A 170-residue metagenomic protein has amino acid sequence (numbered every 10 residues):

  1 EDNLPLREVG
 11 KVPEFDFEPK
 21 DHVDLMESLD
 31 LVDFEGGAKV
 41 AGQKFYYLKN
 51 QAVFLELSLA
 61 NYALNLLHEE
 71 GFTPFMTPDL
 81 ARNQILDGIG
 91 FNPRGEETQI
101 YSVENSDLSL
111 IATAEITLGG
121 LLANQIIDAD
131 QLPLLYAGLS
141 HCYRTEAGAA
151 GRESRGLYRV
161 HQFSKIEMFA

Functional and structural regions predicted by a protein language model:
D2-G10: Gly/Pro-rich turn-and-neighbor structural signature
V9-A170: TRNA-recognition modules of translation machinery and tRNA-sensing kinases, especially anticodon-binding
